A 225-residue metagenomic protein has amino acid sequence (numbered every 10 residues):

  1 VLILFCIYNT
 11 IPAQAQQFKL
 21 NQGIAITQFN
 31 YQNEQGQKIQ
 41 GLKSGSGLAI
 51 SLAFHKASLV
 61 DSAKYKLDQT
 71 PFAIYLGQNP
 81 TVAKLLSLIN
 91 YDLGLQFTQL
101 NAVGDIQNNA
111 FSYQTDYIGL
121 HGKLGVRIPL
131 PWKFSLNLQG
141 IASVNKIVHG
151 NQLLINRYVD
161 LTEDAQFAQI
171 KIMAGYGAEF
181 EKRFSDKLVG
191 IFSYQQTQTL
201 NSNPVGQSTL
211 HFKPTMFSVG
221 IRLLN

Functional and structural regions predicted by a protein language model:
V1-K19: Cleavable N-terminal export/targeting peptides
Q14-Q78, R222-L224: Short glycine/proline- and aromatic-enriched beta-strand/turn motifs that initiate or cap beta-hairpins
K19, N90, G125, S135-N137 (+3 more regions): Membrane-spanning beta-strand positions in outer-membrane beta-barrel proteins
N30-L42, Y65-L67, Q96-Y117, V148-A168 (+1 more regions): Flexible, solvent-exposed loop segments that connect beta-strands
L42, Q166, K171-N225: Predominantly the C-terminal beta-signal and adjacent terminal strand-loop region of outer-membrane beta-barrel
K43-S51, P71, Y117-H121, K171-G175 (+1 more regions): Transmembrane beta-barrel architecture of outer-membrane proteins
A53-L153, S218-N225: Gram-negative (and chloroplast) outer-membrane scaffold detector with strong preference for beta-barrel transmembrane
